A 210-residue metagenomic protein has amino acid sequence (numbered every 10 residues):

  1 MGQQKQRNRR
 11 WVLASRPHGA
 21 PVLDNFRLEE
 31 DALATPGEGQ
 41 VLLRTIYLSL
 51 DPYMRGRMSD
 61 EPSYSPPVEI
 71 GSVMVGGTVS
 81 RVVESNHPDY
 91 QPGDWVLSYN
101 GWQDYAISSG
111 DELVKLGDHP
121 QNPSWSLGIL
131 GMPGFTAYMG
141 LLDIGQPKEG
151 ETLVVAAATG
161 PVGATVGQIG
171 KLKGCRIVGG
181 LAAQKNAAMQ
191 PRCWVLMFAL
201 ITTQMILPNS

Functional and structural regions predicted by a protein language model:
G2-Q3, S15-I46: A short N-terminal beta-strand-loop micro-motif at the entrance of redox/enzyme domains
Q4-W11: Short structural boundary motif marking the start of a folded domain
R9, Q40-L42, T152: Residues that mark the start of a beta-strand
W11-V12, V82, G93-V96, V178-L181: Short, hydrophobic beta-strand segments that form beta-sheet elements in well-ordered domains
V22, A106-G110, A188-C193: Short loop/helix-cap segments at secondary-structure boundaries that form the rim of catalytic
L33-L50, M58-W102: Glycine-rich beta-strand-centered segment in the early N-terminal region that forms part of a ligand/cofactor-binding
M74-R81, P92-A157: NAD(P)H dinucleotide-binding glycine-rich loop of Rossmann-like/cofactor-binding domains, especially the beta1-alpha1
L127, G131-L207: Mid-domain Rossmann-like dinucleotide-binding core that forms the NAD(H)/NADP(H) cofactor-binding site
